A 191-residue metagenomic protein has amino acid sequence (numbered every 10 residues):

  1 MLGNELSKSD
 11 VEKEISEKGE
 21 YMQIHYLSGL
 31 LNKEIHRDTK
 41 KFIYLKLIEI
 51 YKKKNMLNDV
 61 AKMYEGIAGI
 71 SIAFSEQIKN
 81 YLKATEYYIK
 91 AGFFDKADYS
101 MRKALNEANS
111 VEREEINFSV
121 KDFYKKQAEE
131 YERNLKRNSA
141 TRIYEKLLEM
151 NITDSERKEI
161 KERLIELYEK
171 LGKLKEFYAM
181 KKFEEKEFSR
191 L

Functional and structural regions predicted by a protein language model:
S9, Y26-G29, L45-K46, G66 (+5 more regions): "A position-specific structural signal for the A-helix of alpha-solenoid helical repeats
K13-E14, G29-K33, I50, M63 (+7 more regions): Residue-level signature for tetratricopeptide repeat
L27-S28, Y44, Y64-E65, Y81 (+6 more regions): Inward-facing hydrophobic residues that define packing positions of alpha-helical scaffold repeats
G29-K40, K53-K54, G69-Q77, K90 (+2 more regions): Flexible helix-coil transition and linker loops at the boundaries of alpha-helical arrays
K41-K46, I78-L82, D95-Y99, E115-F118 (+1 more regions): Alpha-solenoid helical repeat scaffolds
R163, K170-L191: Terminal, low-structured helical/coil segments at or just beyond the last alpha-helical repeat
